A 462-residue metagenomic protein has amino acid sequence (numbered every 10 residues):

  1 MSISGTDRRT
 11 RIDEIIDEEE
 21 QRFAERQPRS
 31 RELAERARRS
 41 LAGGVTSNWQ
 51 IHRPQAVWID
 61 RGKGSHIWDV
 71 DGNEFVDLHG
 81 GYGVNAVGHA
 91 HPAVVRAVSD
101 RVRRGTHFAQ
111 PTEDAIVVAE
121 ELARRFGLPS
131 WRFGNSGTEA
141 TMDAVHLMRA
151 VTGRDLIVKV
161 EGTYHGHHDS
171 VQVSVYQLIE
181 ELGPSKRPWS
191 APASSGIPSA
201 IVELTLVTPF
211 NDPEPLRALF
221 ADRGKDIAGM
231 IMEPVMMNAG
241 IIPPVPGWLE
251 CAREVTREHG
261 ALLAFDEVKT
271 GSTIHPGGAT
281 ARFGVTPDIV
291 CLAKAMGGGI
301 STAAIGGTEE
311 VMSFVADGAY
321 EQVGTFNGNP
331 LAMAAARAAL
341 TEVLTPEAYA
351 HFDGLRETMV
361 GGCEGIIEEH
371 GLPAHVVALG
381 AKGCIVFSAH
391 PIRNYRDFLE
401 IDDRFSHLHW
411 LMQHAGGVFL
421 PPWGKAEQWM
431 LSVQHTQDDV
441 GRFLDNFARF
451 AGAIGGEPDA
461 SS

Functional and structural regions predicted by a protein language model:
S2-S462: Conserved N-terminal phosphate-binding loop of PLP-dependent enzymes in the Aspartate aminotransferase
